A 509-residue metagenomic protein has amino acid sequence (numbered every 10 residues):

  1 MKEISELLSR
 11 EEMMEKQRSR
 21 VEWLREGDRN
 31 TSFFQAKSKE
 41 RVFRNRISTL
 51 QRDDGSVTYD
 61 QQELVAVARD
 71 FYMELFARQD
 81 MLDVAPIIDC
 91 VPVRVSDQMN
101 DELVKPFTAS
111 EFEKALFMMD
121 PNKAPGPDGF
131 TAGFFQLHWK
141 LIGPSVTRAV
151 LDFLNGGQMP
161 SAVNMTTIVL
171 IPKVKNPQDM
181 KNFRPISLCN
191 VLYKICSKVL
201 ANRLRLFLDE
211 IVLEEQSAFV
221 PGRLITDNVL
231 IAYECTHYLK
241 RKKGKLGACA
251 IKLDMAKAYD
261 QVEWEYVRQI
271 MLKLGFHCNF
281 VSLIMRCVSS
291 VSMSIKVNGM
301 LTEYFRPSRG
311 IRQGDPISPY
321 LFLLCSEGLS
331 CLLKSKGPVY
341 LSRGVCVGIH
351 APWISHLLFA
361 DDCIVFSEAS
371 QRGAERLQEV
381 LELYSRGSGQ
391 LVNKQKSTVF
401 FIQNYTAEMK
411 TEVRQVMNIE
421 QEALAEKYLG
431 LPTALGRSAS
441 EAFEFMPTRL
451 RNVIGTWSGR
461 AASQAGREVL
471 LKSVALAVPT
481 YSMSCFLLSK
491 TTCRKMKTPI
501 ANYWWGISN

Functional and structural regions predicted by a protein language model:
I4, G27, L50, Y72 (+21 more regions): Mobile genetic element proteins and their domesticated derivatives, centered on retroelements and DNA transposons
M13, R18-K181, I195, L424 (+1 more regions): Surface-exposed loop/turn segments and immediately adjacent short secondary-structure elements within folded domains
E15, Q51, K123-F130, F135 (+2 more regions): Conserved catalytic palm subdomain of right-hand nucleotidyl-transferase polymerases, strongest for RNA-directed enzymes
D83-K105, E111, Q158-T167, V174 (+5 more regions): Active-site-proximal segment of RNA-dependent polymerases
K181-V212, L230-E234, S308-Y340, A475: Conserved pre-motif C helix in the palm subdomain of viral-like polymerases
M255-A360, E368-E375, Y428: Conserved polymerase palm-domain catalytic core
C346-V347, K394-L424: Short, conserved micro-motifs composed of acidic
T411-T491, T498, N502, I507-S508: Basic, alpha-helical interaction scaffolds
